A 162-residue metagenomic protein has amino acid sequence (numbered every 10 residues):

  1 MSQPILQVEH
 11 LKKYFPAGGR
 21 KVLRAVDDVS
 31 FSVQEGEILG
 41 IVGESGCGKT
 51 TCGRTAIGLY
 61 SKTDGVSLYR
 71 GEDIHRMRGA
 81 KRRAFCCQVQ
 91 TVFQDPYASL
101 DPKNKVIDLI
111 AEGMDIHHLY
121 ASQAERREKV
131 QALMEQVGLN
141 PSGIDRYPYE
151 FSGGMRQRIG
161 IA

Functional and structural regions predicted by a protein language model:
M1-A162: ABC transporter nucleotide-binding domains
